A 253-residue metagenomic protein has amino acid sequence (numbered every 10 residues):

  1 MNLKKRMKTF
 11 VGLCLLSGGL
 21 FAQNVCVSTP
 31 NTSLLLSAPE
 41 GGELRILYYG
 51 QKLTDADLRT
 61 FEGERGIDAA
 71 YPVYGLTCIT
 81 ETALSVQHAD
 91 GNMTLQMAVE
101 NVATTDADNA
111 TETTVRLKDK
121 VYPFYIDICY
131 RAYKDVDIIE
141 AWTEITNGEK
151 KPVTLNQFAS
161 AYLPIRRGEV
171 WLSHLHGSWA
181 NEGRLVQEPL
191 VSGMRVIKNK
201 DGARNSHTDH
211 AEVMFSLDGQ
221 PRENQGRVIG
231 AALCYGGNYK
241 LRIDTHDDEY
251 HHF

Functional and structural regions predicted by a protein language model:
M1-V11: Bacterial N-terminal signal peptides that target proteins for export
N24-L35, L44-F253: Polysaccharide-binding surfaces and accessory modules of carbohydrate-active proteins
